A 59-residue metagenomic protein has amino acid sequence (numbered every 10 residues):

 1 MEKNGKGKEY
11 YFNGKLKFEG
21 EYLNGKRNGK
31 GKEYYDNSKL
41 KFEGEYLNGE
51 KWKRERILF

Functional and structural regions predicted by a protein language model:
M1-F59: Glycine/tyrosine- and acidic-biased, solvent-exposed loop/turn segments at the edges of beta-strands
